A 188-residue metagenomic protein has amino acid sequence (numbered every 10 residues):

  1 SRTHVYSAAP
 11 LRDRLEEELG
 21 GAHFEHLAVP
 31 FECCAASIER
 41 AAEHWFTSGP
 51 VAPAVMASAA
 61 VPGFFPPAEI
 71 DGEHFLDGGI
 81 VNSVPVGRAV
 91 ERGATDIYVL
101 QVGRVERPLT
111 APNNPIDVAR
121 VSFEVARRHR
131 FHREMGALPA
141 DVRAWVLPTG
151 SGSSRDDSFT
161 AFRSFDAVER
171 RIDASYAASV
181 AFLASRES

Functional and structural regions predicted by a protein language model:
S1-R14, E18, S37-I38, A42-P50 (+2 more regions): Non-catalytic peripheral regions of patatin-like phospholipases
L15, V55-S58: A generic structural signal for nonpolar/aromatic side chains embedded in well-ordered alpha-helices
L19-P30: A short alpha-helix-loop-beta-strand transition element characteristic of N-terminal alpha/beta dinucleotide-binding
E25-H26, G63-G72: A short acidic-Thr-Gly-centered motif at the start of a beta-strand
A28-F31, G63, V84: Short beta-strand-initiation
F31-S37, P66: Short beta-strand scaffold segments in enzyme catalytic cores
S58-P62, P67, V81: Ligand/cofactor pocket segment of small-molecule handling proteins
